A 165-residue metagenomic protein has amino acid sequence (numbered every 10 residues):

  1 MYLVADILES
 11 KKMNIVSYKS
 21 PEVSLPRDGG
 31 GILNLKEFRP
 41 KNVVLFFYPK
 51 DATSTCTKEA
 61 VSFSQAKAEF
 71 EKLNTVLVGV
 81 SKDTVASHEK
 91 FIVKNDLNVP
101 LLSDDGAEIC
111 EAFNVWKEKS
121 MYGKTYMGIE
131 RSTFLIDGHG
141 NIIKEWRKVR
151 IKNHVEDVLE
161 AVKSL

Functional and structural regions predicted by a protein language model:
Y2-L165: Chalcogenol-based redox active-site neighborhoods
